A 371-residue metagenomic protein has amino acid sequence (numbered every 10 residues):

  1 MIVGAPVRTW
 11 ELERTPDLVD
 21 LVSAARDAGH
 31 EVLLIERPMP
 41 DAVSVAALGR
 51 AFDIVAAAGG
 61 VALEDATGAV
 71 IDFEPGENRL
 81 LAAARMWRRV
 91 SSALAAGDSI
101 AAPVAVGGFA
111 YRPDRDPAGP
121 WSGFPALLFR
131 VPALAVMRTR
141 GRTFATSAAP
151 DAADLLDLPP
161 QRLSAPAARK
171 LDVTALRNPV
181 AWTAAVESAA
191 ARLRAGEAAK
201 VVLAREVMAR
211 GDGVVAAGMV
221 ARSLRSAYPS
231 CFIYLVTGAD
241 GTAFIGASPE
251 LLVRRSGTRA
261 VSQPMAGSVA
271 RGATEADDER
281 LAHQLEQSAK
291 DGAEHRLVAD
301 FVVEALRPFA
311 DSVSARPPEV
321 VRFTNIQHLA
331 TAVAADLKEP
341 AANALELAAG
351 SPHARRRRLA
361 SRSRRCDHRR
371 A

Functional and structural regions predicted by a protein language model:
M1-E74: An N-terminal JmjN-like helical accessory module and its immediate linker preceding a catalytic domain
M1-T9, F73, R138-R162, A247 (+1 more regions): Cytosolic ligand/metal-binding cores
E11, A175-P179, R210, R271 (+5 more regions): Hydrophobic alpha-helical scaffolding
S44-I54, S122-P125, R130, R205-A293 (+1 more regions): An anion-binding catalytic pocket shared by soluble metabolic enzymes
A83-R210, A289, F309-D311: Non-catalytic accessory segments adjacent to catalytic cores
L163-L251, H295-V298, V302, F309 (+1 more regions): Active-site pocket-lining segments that scaffold enzyme catalytic pockets across diverse folds
S188, R192, S223, A227 (+7 more regions): Generic, well-ordered alpha-helical scaffold segments in large soluble proteins
K338-A371: Conserved hydrophobic core element of enzyme catalytic domains
